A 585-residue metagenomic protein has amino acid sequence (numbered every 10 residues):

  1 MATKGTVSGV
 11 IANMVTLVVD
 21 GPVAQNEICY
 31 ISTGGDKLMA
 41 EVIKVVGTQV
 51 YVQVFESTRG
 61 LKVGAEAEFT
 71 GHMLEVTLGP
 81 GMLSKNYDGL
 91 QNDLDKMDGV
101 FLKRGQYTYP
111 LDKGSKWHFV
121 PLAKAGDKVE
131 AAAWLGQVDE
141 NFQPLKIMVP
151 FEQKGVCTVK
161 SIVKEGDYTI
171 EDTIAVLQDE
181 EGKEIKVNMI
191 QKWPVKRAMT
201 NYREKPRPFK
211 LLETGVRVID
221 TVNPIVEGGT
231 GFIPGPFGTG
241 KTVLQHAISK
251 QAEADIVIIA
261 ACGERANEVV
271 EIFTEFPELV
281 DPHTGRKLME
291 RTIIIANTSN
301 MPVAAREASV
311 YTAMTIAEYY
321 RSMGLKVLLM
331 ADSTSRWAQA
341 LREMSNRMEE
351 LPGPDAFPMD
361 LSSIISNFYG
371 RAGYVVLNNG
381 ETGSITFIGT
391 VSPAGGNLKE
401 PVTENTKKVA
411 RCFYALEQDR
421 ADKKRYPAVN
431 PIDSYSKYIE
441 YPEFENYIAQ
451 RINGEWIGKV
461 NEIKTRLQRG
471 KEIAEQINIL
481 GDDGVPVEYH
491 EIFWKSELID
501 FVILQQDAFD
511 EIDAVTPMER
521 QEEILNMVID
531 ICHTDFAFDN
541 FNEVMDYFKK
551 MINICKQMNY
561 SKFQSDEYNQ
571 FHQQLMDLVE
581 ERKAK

Functional and structural regions predicted by a protein language model:
M1-K103: N-terminal accessory targeting/assembly segments
D20, G34, H72-M73, Q91 (+4 more regions): Short, surface-exposed secondary-structure boundary micro-motifs
E27, M39-E41, V54, F69-M73 (+6 more regions): Short beta-alpha junctions and helix-cap segments that line functional grooves
I43-Q49, P80-Q91, F142-G166, E184-M199: Short, compositionally biased
V54, R59, F119-K128, V159-D167: Short histidine-centered loop motifs in beta-beta connectors
M97-E140, L145-E152, T169-G229, L244-A247 (+2 more regions): P-loop NTPase nucleotide-binding/switch module
T221-V222, G228-M545, K549-I552, Q564: P-loop NTPase catalytic core
D539-K585: C-terminal amphipathic alpha-helical interaction region
